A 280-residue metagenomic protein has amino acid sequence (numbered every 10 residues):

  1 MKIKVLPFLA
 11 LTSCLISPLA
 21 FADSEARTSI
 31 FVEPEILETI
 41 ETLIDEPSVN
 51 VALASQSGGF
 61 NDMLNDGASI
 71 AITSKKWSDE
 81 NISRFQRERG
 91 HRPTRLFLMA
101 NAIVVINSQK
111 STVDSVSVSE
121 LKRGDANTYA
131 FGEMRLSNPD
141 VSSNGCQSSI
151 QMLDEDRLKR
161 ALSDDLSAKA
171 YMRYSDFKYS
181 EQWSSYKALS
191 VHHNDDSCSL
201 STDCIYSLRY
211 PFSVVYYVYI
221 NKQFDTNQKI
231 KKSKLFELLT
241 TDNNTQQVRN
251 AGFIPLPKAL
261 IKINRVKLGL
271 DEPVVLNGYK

Functional and structural regions predicted by a protein language model:
M1-K2: N-terminal secretory signal peptides that target proteins for export/translocation
V5-C14: Sec-dependent N-terminal signal peptides
F21-K280: Exported/periplasmic ABC-transporter solute-binding proteins
